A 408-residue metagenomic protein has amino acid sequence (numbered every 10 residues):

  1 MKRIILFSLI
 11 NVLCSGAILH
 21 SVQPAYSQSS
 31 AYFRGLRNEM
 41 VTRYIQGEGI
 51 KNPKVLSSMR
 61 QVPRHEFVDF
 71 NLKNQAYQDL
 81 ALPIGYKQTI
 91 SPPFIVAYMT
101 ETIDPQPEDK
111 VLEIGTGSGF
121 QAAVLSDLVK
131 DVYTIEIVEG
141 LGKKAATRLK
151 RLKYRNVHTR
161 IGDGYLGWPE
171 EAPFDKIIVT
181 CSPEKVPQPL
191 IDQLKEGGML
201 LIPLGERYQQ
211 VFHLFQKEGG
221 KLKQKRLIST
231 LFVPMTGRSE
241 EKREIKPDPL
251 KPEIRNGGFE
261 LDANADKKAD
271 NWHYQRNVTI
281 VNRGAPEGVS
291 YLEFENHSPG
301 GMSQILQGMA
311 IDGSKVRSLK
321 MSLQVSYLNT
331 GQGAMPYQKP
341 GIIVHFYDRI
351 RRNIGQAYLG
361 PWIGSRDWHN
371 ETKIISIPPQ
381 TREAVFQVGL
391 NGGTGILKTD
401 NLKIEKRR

Functional and structural regions predicted by a protein language model:
M1-I4: Positively charged n-region of N-terminal signal peptides that target proteins for export
S8-H20: Bacterial N-terminal signal peptides
Y26-L112, L128, K143, L231: Class I SAM-dependent transferase core
L72-I84, K195-I202, Y208-Q209, Q275-T279: Short, surface-exposed polybasic-and-hydrophobic patches located at secondary-structure transitions
D104-H213, E218: Conserved nucleotide-cofactor-binding alpha/beta core module
G205-E253: Active-site capping/gating segments
R243-R408: Extracellular and organelle-lumenal recognition/adhesion modules and their flexible linkers in secreted
